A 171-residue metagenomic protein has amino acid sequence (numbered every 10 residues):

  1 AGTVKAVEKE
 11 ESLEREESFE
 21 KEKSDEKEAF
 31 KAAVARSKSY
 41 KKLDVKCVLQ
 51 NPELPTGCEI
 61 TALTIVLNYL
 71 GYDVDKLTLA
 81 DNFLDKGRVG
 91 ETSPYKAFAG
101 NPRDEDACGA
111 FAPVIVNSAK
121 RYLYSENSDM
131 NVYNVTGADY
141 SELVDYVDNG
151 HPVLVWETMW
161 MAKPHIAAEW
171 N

Functional and structural regions predicted by a protein language model:
A1-P113, N117, M159, A167-A168: Active-site-adjacent structural segments surrounding the nucleophilic cysteine of cysteine proteases and isopeptidases
R36-K46, E126-N131, N149-H151: Generic structural motif recognizing short loop/turn segments at the entrances and edges of beta-strands
Y40, Y69-Y72, Y95, Y122-Y124 (+4 more regions): Sequence-level detector for tyrosine residue identity
R103-S141, Y146-D148: Mid-length scaffold segments of soluble, non-membrane domains
T136-N171: Active-site-adjacent substructure of cysteine-protease-like catalytic cores
